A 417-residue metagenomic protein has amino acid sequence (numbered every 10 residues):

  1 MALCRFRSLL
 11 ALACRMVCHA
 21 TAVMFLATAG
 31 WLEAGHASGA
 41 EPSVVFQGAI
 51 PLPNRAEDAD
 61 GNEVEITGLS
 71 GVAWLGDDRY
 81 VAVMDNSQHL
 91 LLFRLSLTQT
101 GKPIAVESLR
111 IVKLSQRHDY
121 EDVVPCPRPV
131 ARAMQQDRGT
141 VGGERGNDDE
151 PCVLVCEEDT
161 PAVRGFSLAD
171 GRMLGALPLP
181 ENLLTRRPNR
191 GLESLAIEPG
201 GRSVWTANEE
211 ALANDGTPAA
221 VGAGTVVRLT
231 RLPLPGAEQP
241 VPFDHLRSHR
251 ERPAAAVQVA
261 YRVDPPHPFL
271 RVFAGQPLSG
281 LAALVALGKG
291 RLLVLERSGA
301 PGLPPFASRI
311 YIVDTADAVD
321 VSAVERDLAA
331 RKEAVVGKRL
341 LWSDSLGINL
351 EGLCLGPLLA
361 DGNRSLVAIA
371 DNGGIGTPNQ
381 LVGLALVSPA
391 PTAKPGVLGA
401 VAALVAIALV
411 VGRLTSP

Functional and structural regions predicted by a protein language model:
M1-C14: N-terminal secretory signal peptides that target proteins for export/translocation
A13-G30: Bacterial N-terminal signal peptides
F25, A29-E33, V410-L414: Hydrophobic membrane-targeting alpha-helices
G30-P389: Sequence/structural signature of beta-propeller domains
P389-A400: Juxtamembrane/start-of-transmembrane alpha-helix segments at the extracytoplasmic/lumenal side of membrane anchors
G399-R413: A cross-kingdom C-terminal cell-surface attachment/processing module
